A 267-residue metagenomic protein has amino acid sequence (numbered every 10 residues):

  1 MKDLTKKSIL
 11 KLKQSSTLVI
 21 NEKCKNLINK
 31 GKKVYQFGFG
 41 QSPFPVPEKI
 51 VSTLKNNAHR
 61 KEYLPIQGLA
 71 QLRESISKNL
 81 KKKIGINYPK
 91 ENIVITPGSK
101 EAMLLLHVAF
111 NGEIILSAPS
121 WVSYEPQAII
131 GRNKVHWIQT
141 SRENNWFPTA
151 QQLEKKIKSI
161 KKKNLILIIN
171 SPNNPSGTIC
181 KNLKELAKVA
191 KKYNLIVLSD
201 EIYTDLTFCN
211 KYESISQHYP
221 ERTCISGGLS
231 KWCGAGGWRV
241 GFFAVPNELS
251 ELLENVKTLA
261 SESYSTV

Functional and structural regions predicted by a protein language model:
D3-P97: N-terminal small-domain helix-loop-helix segment of the aminotransferase-like
I20, F37, L54, I76 (+6 more regions): Generic structural signal for small/hydrophobic residues in well-ordered secondary structure, especially within
L27-K30, G131, K192-Y193: Helix C-cap/helix->beta junction micro-motif
N87-I93, G112-E113, E221-R222: Short acidic capping loops at alpha-helix termini that bridge into adjacent secondary structure
A109-A128: Conserved PLP-anchoring active-site segment centered on the Schiff-base-forming lysine
L116, W137, V197-S199, I225: Hydrophobic residues in well-ordered beta-strands that form the structural core
T140-N210: Active-site phosphate-binding strand-loop segment of PLP-dependent enzymes
C224-V267: PLP-dependent aminotransferase class I/II
